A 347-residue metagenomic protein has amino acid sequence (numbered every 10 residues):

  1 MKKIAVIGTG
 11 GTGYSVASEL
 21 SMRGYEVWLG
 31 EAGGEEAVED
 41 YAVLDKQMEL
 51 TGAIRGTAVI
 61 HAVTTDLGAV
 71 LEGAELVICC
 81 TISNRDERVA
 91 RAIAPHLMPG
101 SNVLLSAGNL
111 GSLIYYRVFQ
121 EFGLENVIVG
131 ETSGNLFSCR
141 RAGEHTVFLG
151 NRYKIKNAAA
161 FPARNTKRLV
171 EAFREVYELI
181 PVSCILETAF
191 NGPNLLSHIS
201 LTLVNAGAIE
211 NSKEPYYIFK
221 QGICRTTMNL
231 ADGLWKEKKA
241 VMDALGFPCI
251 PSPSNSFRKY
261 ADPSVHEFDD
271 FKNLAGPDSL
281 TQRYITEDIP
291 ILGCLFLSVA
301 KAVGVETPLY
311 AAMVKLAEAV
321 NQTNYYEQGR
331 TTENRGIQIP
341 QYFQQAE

Functional and structural regions predicted by a protein language model:
M1-G52: NAD(P)+-binding Rossmann beta1-loop-alpha1 motif at the extreme N-terminus of oxidoreductases
E35-D40, G111-Y115, R168: Short, charged/polar "capping" segments at the starts of alpha-helices and the immediately preceding loops
I54-L97: Rossmann-like NAD(P)-binding element
S83-H145: Rossmann-like NAD(P)(H) cofactor-binding subdomain of soluble oxidoreductases
G123-V182: Predominantly flavin-linked oxidoreductase catalytic cores and closely associated redox partners
K156-S252: Active-site-lining helix/loop region of Rossmann-like oxidoreductase modules
M228-E347: NAD(P)-dependent Rossmann-like dehydrogenase/reductase catalytic/cofactor-binding core
